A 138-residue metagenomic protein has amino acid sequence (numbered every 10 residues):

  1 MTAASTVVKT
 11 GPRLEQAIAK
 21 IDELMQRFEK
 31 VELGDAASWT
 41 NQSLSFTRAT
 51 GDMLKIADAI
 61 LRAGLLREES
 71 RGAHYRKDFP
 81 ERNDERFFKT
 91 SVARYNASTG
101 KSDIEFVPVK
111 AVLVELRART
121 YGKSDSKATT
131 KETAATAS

Functional and structural regions predicted by a protein language model:
M1-S138: Glycine- and aromatic-enriched mobile tails/lids
